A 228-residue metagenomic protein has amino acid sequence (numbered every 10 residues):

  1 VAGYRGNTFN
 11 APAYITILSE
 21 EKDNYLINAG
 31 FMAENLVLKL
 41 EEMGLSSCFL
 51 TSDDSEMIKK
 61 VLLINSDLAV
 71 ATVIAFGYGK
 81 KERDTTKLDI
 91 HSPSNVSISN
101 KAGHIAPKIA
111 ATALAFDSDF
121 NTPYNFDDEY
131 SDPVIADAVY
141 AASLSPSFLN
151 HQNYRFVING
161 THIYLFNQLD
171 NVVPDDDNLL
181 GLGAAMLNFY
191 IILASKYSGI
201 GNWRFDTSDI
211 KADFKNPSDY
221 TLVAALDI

Functional and structural regions predicted by a protein language model:
V1-I228: Acidic, surface-exposed loops and disordered segments
